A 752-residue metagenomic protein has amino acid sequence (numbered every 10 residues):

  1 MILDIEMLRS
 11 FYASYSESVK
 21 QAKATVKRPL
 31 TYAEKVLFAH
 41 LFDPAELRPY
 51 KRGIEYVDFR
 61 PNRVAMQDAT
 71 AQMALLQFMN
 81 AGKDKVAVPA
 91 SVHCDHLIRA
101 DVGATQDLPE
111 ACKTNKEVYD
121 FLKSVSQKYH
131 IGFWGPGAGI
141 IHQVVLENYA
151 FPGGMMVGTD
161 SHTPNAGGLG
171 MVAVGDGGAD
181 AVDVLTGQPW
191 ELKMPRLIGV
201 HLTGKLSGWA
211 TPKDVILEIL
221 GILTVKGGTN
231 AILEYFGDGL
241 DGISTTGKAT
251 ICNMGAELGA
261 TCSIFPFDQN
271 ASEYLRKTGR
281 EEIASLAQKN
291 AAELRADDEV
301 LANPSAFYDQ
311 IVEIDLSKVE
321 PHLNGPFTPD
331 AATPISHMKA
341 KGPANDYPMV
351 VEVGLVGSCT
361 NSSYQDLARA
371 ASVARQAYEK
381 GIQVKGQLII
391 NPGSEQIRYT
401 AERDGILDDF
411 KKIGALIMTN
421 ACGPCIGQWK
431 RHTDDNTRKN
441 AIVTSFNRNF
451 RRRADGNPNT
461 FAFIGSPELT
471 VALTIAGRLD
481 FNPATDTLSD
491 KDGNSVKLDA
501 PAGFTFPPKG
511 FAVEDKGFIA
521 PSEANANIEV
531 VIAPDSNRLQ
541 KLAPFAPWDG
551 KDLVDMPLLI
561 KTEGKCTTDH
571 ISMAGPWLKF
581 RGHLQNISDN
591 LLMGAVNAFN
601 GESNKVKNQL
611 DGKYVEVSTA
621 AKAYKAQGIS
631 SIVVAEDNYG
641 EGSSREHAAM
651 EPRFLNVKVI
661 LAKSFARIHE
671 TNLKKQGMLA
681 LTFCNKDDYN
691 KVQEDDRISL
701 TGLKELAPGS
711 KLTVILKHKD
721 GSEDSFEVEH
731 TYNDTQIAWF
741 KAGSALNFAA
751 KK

Functional and structural regions predicted by a protein language model:
L3-D4, D68, F151-A284, I382 (+5 more regions): Mobile "lid/hinge" segments at catalytic clefts and subdomain interfaces of large enzymes
L8-F11, Y15, K20-P195, R581-V633 (+1 more regions): Long, structured ligand/cofactor-binding scaffold of large enzymes
F42, E46, K51-R60, A74 (+4 more regions): Terminal amphipathic helices with adjacent charged low-complexity linkers/tails
L47, E147, F151, I243-A249 (+7 more regions): Short glycine/threonine-rich loop-to-helix capping motif typified by GTGT followed within a few residues by an Asp-Pro
L76-N80, S305-A401, G405, E523-V659: Non-catalytic terminal/interface segments that mediate subunit docking, oligomerization, and allosteric communication
E379-W429, D435, S643, A649 (+3 more regions): Extended C-terminal subregions enriched in glycine
L488-T505, E670-W739, L746-A749: Acidic, glycine-rich flexible loop/linker segments
